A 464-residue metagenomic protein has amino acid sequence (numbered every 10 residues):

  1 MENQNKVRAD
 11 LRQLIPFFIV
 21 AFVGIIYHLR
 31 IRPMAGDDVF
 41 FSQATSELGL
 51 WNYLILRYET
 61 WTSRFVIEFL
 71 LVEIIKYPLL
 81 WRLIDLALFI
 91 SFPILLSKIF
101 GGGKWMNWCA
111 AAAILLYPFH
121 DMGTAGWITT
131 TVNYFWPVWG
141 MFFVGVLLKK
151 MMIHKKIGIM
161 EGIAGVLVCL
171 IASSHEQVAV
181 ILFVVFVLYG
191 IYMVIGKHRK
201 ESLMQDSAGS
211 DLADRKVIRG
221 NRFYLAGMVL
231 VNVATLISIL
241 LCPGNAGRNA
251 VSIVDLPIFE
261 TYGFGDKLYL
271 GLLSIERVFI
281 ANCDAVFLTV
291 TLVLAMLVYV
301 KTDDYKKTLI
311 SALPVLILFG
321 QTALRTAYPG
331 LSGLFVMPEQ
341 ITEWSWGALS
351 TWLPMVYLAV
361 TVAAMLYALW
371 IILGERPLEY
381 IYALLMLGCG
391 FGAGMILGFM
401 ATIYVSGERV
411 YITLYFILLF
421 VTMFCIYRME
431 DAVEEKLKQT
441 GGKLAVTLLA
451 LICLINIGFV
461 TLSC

Functional and structural regions predicted by a protein language model:
Y27-L48, Y58-F69: Extracytoplasmic catalytic/substrate-binding loops of multi-pass membrane glycan-assembly enzymes
I55-A87: Short hydrophobic/aromatic helix or loop-helix immediately within or flanking a transmembrane segment in polytopic
L86-W108, F143: Transmembrane-helix motifs of polytopic, lipid-linked glycan transferases
A111-K149, H175, A348-Y367, M395-T422: Membrane-interface micro-motifs in multi-pass membrane enzymes
K150-L170, G441-L444: Short hydrophobic alpha-helices at membrane interfaces in multi-pass membrane enzymes
I159-V187: Membrane-interface alpha helices of multi-pass inner-membrane proteins
I181-N232, F264-L268, V290-D303: Perimembrane helix-loop-helix junctions
A312-V315, L369-L387, F391, E430-I457: Signature aromatic-anchored transmembrane alpha helix within multi-pass, membrane-resident enzymes that catalyze glycan
